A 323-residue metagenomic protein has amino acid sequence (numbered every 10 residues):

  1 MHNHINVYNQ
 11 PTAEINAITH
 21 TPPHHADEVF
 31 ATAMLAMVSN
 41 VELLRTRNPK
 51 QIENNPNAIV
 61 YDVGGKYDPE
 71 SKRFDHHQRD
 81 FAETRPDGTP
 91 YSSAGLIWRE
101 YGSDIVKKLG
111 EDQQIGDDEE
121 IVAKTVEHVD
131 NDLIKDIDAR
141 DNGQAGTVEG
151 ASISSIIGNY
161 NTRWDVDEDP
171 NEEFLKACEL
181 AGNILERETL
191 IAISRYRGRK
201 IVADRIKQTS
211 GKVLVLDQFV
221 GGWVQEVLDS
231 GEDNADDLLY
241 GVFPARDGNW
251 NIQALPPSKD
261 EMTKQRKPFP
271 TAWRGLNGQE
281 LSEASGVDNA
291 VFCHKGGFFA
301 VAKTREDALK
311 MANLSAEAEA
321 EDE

Functional and structural regions predicted by a protein language model:
M1-T162, K264-E323: Replace "Mg2+/Mn2+-dependent" with "divalent metal-dependent
R140-L255: Glycine-rich, Lys/Arg-enriched anion-binding loops that position phosphate/diphosphate groups for phosphoryl
D236-G241, R246-W250, A254-S282: Catalytic lobes of large eukaryotic enzymes
